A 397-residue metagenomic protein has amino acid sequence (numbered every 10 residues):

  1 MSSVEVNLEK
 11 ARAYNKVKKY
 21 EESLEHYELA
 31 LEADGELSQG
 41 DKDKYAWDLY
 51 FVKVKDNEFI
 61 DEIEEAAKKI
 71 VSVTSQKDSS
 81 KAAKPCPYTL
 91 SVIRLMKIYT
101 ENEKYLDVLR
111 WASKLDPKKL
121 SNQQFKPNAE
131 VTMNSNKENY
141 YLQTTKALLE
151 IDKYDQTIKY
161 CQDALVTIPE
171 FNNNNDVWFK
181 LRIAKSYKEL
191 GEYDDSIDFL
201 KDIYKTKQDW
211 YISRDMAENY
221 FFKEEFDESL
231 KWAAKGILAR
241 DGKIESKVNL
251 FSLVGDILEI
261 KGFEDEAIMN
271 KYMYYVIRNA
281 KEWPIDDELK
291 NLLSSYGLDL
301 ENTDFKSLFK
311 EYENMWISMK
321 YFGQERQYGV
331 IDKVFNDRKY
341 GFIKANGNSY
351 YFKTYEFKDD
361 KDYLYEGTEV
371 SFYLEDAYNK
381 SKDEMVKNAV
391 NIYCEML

Functional and structural regions predicted by a protein language model:
M1, E32-K42, K55-F59, K69-P87 (+4 more regions): Flexible helix-coil transition and linker loops at the boundaries of alpha-helical arrays
M1-E9, S38-K44, A83-L90, M133-Q143 (+3 more regions): Generic helix N-cap/helix-start motif at coil->alpha-helix transitions
Y14, L49, K53, V92-Y99 (+4 more regions): Residue at a conserved register position within TPR or TPR-like alpha-solenoid repeats
V17, V52, D56-N57, Y99-N102 (+4 more regions): Structural motif corresponding to the intra-repeat A-B loop/turn of tetratricopeptide repeats
E28-E32, F59-V73, L109-D116, K231-A239 (+1 more regions): TPR/TPR-like (Sel1-like) alpha-helical repeat modules
I285-V330, N391-L397: Short boundary/loop segments of OB/S1/cold-shock single-stranded nucleic-acid-binding domains
N346-L364: Beta-strand/loop nucleic-acid-binding surfaces
Y373-L397: OB-fold/S1-family single-stranded nucleic acid-binding modules
